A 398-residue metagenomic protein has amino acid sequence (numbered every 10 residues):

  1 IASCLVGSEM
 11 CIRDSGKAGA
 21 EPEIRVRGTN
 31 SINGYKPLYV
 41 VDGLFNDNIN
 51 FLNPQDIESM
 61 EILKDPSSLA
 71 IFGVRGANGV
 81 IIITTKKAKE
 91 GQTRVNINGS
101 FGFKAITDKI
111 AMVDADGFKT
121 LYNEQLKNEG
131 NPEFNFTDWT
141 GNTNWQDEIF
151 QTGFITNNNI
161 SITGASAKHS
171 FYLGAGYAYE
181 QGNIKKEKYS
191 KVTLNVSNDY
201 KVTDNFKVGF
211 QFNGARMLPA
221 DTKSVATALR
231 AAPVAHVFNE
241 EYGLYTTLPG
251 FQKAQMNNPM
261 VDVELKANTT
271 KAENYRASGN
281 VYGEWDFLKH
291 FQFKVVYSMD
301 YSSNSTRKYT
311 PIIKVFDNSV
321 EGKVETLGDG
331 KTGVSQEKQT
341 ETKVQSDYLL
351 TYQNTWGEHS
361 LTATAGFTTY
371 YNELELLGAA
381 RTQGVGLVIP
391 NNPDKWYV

Functional and structural regions predicted by a protein language model:
I1-G7, C11-I12: Single conserved hydrophobic/aromatic residue that forms the stacking wall/gate of nucleotide- or nucleobase-binding
E9, G43, M60-E61, I81-I83: Non-catalytic regulatory/gating segments with a bias toward low-complexity or hydrophobic composition
E9, S31-N33, N46-N48, P66-I71 (+4 more regions): Short beta-strands and strand-coil junctions in structured, solvent-facing domains, enriched
R13-A20, L52-Q55, F72-A77, E187-S190 (+1 more regions): Short, glycine-/polar-rich solvent-exposed loops and beta-turns at beta-strand/coil boundaries
K17, K89-T143, K168, G182-Y189 (+3 more regions): Surface-exposed loop/interface segments of Gram-negative outer-membrane beta-barrel transport/assembly proteins
P22-G28, G76-G99, N158-S161: N-terminal periplasmic accessory domains that precede and gate Gram-negative outer-membrane beta-barrel machines
D42-A70: Short acidic/polar hinge/loop motifs at secondary-structure boundaries that mediate gating or recognition
